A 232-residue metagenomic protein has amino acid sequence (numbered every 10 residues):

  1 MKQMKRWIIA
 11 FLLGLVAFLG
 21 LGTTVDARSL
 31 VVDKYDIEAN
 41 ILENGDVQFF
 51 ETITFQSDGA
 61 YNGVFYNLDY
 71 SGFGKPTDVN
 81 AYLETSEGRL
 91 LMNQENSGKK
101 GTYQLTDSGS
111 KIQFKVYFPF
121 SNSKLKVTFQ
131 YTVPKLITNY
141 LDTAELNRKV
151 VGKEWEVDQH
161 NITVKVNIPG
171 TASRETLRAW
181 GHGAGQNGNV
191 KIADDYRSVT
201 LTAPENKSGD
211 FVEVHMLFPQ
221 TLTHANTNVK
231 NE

Functional and structural regions predicted by a protein language model:
K2-F11: Bacterial N-terminal signal peptides that target proteins for export
A10-G20: Bacterial N-terminal signal peptides
G22-E232: Lumenal/extracellular ectodomains and adaptor appendage modules of the eukaryotic vesicle/secretory system
